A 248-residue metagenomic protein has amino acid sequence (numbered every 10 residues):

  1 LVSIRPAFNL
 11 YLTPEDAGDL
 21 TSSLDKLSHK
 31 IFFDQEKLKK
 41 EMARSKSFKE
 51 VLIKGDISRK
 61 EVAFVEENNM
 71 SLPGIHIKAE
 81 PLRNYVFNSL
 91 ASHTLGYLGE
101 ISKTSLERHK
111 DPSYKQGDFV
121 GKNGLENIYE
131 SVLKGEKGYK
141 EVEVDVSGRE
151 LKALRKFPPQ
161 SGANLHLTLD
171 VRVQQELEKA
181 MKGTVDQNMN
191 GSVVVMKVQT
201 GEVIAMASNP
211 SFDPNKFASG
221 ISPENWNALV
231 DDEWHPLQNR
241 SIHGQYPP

Functional and structural regions predicted by a protein language model:
L1-F33, L125, L151-L154, N164-D186: Helix-start/capping segments and mature chain N-termini
L1-S3, A17-D19, D25-K37, M70-I75 (+6 more regions): Bacterial peptidoglycan biogenesis and beta-lactam-recognition machinery
P6-F8, T13-A17, D56-S58, M70 (+6 more regions): Solvent-exposed coil/turn segments that connect beta secondary-structure elements in extracytoplasmic/periplasmic
F8, S92, G191: Residue-level detector of short, conserved catalytic/binding motifs and their immediate flanks
N9-L24, S211-D231: A short, polar/charged loop-to-alpha-helix boundary motif
D16-T21, K46, K54-V62, F87 (+8 more regions): Solvent-exposed, acidic/flexible segments
D25-H29, A43-G162: Small/polar-residue-rich segments within soluble enzyme cores
F157-E202, M206, A218-P248: Active-site loop and adjoining helix of the penicillin-binding protein/serine DD-peptidase-beta-lactamase fold
